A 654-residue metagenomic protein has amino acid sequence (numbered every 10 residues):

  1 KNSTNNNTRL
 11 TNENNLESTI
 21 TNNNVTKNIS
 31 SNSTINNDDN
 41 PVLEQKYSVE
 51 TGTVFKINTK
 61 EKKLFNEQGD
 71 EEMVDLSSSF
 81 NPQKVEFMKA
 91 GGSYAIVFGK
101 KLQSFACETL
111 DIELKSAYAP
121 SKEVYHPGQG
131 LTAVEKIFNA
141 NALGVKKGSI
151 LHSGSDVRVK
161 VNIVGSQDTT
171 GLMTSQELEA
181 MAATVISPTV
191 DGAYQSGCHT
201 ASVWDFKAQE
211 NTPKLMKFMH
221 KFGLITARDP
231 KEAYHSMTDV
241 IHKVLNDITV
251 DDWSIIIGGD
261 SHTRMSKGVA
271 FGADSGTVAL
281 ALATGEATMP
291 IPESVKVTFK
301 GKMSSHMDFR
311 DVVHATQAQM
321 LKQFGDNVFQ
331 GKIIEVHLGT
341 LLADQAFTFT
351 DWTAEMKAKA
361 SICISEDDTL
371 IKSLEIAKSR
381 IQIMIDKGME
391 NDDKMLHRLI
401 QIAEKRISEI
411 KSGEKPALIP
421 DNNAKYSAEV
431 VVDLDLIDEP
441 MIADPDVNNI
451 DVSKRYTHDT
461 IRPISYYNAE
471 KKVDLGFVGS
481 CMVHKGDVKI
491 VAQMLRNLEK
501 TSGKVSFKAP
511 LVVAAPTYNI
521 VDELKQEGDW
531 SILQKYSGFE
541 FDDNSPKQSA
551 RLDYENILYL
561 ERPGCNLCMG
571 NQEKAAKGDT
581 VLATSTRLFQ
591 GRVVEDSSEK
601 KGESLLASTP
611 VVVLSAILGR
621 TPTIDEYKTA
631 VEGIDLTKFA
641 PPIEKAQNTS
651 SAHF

Functional and structural regions predicted by a protein language model:
K1-F654: Fe-S-dependent hydro-lyases/dehydratases of central metabolism
